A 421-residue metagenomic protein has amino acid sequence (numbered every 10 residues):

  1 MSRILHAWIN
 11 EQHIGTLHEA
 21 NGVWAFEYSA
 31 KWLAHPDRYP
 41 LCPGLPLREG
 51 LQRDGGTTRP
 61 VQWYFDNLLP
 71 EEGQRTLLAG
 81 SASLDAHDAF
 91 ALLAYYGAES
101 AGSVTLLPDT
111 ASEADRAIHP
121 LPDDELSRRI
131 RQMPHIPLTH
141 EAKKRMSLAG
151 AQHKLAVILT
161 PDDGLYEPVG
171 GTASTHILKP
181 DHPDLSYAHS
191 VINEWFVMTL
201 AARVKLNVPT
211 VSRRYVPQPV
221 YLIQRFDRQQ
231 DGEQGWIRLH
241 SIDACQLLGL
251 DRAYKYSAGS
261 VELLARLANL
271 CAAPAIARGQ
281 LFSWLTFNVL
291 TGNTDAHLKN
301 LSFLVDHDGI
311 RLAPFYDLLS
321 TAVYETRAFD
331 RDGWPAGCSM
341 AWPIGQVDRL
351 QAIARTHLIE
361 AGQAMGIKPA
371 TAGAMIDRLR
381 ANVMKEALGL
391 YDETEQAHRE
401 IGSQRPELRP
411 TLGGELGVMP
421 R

Functional and structural regions predicted by a protein language model:
M1-R421: Phosphate/dinucleotide-binding and metal-coordinating scaffold of catalytic cores in nucleotide-dependent enzymes
